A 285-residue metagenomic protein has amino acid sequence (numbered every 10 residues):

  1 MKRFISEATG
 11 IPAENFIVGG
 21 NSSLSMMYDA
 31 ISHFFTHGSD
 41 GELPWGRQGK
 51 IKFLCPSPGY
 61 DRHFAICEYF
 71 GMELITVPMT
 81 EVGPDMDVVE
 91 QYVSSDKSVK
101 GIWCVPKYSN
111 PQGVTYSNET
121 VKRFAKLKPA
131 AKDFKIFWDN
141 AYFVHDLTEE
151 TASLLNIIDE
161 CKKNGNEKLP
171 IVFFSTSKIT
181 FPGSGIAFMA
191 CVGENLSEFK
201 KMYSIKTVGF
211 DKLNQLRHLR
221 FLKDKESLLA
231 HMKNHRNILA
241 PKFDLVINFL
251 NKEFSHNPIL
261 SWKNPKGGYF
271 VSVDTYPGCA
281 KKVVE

Functional and structural regions predicted by a protein language model:
M1-K132, F143-G165: Conserved core of the PLP fold type I
K2, S6, I247, V284: Generic structural marker for isolated residues within well-ordered, non-membrane alpha-helices of soluble domains
I11, L250-W262: Surface-exposed helix-capping loop/turn segments at secondary-structure junctions
G19, T148, I179, K263-K266: A short beta-turn/loop motif at secondary-structure boundaries
G101, K135-I136, I171: Hydrophobic "anchor" residues on beta-strands that sit immediately upstream of conserved functional sites
D139-N140: Walker B catalytic acidic pair
D159-A240, K252: Conserved core segment of the aminotransferase class I/II
K233-I247, I259-T275, A280-V283: Conserved glycine-rich beta-strand-loop-beta hairpin in the small C-terminal domain of fold type I
